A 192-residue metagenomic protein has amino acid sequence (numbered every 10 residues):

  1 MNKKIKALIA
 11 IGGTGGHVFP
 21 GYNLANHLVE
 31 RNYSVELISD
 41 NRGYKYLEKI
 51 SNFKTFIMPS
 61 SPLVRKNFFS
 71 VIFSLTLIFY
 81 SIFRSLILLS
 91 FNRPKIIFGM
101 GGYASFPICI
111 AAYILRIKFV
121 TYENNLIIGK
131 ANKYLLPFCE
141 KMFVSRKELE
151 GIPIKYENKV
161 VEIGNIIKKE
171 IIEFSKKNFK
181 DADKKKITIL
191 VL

Functional and structural regions predicted by a protein language model:
K4-G12, V29-L75, I163: Conserved nucleotide-sugar phosphate-binding/catalytic loop shared by glycosyltransferases and other
I9-Y22: A short, glycine/small-residue-rich beta-strand->loop->alpha-helix junction that serves as a flexible
H27, L47, A111-A112, Y134-L135: Hydrophobic/aromatic ligand-binding patch that stacks against planar heteroaromatic rings of cofactors or nucleotides
S34, R42, Y113-K177, K185: Active-site-proximal region of nucleotide-activated glycan assembly enzymes, centered on histidine/acidic-rich loops
R42-Y46, P94-L115: An aromatic- and histidine-rich active-site surface loop
N67-I96, I114: An amphipathic, basic-hydrophobic alpha-helix
D183-L192: Conserved donor-binding/catalytic core segment of Leloir-type glycosyltransferases
